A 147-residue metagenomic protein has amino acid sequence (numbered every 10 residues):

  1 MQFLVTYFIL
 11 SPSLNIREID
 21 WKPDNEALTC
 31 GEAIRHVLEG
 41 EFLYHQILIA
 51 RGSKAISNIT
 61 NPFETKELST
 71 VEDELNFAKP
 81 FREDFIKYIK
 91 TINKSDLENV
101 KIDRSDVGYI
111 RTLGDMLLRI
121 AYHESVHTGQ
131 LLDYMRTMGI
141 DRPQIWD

Functional and structural regions predicted by a protein language model:
M1, E18-P62, D103-D147: Short, contiguous alpha-helical
L4-N15, E41-H45, K79-N93, S125-T128 (+1 more regions): Structural signal for well-ordered, non-membrane alpha-helices
L10-R17, L48-L68, Y88, I92-N99: Bimodal feature
K66-D103, R111, D115-V126: Acidic/histidine-rich alpha-helical segments that form the ligand environment of transition-metal centers
